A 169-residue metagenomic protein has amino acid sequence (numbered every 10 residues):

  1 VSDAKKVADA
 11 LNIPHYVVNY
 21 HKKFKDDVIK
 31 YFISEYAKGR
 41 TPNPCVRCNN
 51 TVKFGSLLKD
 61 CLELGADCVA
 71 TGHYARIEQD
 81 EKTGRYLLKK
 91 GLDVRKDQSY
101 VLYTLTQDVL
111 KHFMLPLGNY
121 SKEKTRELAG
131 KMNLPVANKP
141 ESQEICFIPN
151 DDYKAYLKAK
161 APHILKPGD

Functional and structural regions predicted by a protein language model:
V1-Y103, M114, K124, G130: ATP-dependent adenylation/nucleotidyltransferase module used to activate substrates
L88, G168-D169: Short polybasic amphipathic segments
T104-G168: Internal nucleotide-binding/catalytic subdomain
